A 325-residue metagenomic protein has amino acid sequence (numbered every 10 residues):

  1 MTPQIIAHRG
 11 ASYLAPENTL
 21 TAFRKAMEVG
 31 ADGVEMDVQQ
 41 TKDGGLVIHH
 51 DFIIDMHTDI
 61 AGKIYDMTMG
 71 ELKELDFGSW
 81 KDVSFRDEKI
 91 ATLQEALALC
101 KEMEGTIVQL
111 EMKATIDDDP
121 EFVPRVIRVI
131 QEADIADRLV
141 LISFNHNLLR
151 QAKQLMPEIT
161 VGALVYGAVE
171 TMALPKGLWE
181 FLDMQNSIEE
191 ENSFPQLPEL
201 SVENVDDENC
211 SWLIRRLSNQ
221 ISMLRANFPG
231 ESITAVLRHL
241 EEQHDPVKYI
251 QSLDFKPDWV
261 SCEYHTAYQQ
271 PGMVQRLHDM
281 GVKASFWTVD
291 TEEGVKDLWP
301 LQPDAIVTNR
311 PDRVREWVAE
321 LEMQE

Functional and structural regions predicted by a protein language model:
M1-E325: Phosphate-group recognition and catalysis centered on beta-loop-alpha active-site segments
